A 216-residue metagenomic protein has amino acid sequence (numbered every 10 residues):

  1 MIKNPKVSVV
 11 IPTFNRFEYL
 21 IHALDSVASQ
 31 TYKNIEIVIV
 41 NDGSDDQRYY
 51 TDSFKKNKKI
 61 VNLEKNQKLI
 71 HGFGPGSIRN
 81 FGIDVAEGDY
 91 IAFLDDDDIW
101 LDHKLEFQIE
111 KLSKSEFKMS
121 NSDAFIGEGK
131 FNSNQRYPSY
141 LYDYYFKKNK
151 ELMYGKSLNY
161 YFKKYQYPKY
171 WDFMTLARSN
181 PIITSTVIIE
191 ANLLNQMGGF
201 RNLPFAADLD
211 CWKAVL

Functional and structural regions predicted by a protein language model:
M1-A28: N-proximal low-complexity "stem/linker" segments adjacent to membrane-targeting elements
L24-K68: Acidic donor-binding segment of Leloir-type glycosyltransferases
N66-A86, F107: Glycine-rich, basic loop-to-helix element that forms the pyrophosphate-binding segment of sugar-nucleotide handling
G76, N149-L216: Conserved nucleotide-sugar donor-binding catalytic segment
E87, L101-D102, E190: GHKL-family ATP-binding catalytic core of two-component histidine kinases
I91: Short aromatic/hydrophobic "clamp" motif used to bind/position activated sugar donors
D95-I99, D123: The conserved acidic donor/metal-binding loop of glycosyltransferases
H103-K156: Conserved donor NDP-sugar-binding/catalytic core segment of glycosyltransferases
